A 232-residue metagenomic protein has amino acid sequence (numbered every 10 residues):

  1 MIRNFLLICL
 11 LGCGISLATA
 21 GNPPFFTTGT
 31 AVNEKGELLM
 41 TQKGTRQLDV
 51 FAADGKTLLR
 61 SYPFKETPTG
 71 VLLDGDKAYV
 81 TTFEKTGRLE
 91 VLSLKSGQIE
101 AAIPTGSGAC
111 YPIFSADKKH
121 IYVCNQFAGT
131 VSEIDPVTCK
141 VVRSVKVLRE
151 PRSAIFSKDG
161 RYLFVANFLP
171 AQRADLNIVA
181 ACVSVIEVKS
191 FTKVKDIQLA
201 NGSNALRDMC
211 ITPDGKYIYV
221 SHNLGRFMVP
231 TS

Functional and structural regions predicted by a protein language model:
M1-L6: Positively charged n-region of N-terminal signal peptides that target proteins for export
C9, C13-S232: Predominantly soluble domains enriched in secretory-pathway, periplasmic, or organellar proteins
